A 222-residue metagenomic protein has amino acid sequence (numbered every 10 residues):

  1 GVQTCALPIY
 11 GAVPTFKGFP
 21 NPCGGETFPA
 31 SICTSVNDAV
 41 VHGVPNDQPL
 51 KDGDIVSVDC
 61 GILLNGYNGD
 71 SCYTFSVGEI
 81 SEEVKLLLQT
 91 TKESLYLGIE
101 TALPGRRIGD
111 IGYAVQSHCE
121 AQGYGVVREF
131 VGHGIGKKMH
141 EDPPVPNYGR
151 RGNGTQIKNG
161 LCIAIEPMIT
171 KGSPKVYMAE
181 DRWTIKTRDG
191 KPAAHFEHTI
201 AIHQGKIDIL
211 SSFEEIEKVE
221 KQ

Functional and structural regions predicted by a protein language model:
Q3-Q222: Active-site neighborhoods and metal-handling regions in enzymes and metal-associated proteins
